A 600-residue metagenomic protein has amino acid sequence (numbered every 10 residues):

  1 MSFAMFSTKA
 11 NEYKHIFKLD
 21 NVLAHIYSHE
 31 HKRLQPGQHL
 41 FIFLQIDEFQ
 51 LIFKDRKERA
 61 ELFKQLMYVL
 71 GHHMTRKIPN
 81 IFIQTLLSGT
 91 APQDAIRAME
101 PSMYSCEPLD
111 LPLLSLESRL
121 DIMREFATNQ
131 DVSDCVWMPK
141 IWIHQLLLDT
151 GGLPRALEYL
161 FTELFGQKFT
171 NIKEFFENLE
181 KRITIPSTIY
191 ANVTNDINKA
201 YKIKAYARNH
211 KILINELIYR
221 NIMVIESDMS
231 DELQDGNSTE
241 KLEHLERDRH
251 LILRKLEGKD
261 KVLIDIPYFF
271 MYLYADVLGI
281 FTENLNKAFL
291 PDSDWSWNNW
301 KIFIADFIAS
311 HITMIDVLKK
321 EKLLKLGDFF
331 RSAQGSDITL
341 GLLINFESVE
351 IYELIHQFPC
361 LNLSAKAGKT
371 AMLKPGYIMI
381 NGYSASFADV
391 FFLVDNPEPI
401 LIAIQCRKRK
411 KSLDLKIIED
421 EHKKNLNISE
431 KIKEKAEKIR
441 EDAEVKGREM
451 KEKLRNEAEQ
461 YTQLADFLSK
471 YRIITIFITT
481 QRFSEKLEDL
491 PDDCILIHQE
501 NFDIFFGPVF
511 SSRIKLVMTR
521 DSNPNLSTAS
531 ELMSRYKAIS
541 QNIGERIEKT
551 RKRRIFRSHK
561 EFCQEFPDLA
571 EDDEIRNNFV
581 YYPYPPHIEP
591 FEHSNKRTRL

Functional and structural regions predicted by a protein language model:
M1-N525, F566, F579-L600: Charge-enriched interaction surfaces
L40, I555-K560: Short, charged amphipathic recognition helices of the HTH superfamily and cognate SANT/SANTA-like modules
I143, A529, H559: Generic structural marker for isolated residues within well-ordered, non-membrane alpha-helices of soluble domains
R407-R409, R551, R557: Short, cationic motifs built from Arg/Lys/His that form the positively charged side of catalytic pockets
N525-K549, R554, F562-Y582: Helix-hairpin-helix
S558-C563, L600: Compositionally biased intrinsically disordered low-complexity regions
